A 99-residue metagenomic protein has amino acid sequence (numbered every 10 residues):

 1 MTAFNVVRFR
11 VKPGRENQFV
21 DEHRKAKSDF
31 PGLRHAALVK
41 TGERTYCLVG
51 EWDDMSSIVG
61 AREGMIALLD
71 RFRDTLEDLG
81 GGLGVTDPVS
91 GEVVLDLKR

Functional and structural regions predicted by a protein language model:
A3-F9, C47: Active-site-flanking beta-strand signature of metal-NTP-handling nucleotidyl enzymes and homologous cyclase-like
R8-F19: Short, surface-exposed ligand-recognition loops at beta-strand->loop->(often short) alpha-helix junctions that present
V11-P13, D54, L95: Non-catalytic surface loops within mature trypsin-like serine protease
R24-H35, E51-D87: An amphipathic, aromatic/His-enriched active-site/gating alpha helix that lines ligand/cofactor pockets
T45-Y46, I58: Short catalytic/ligand-binding loop motif for oxyanion handling, primarily in non-cytosolic enzymes, centered on
D87-R99: Short, low-order "capping/linker" segments at domain edges
